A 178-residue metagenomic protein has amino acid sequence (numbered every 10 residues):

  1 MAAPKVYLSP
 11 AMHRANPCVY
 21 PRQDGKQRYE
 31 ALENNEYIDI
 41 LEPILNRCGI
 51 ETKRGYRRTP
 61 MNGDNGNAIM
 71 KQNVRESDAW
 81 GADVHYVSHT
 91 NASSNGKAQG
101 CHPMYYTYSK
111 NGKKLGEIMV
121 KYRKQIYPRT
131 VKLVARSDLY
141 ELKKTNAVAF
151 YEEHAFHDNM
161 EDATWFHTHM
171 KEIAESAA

Functional and structural regions predicted by a protein language model:
M1-Q72: Active-site histidine-acidic residue metal-binding/catalytic motifs, centered on HxH/HExxH-like signatures
P4-S9, H13-V19, D78-W80, H85-V87 (+2 more regions): Active-site-adjacent mobile loop/cap segments within catalytic or ligand-binding domains
P10, L41, L45-G49, D78-G81 (+4 more regions): Sec/Tat-exported extracytoplasmic proteins
A11, R57-P60, Y106-Y108, A155-H157: Short strand-loop junctions, especially beta-strand C-caps/beta-turns that link beta-sheets to coils or alpha-helices
H13-E30, N91-V120: A short, glycine/acidic-enriched catalytic loop
E36-I40, I44-N46, K110-I126, D162-A178: Long, well-ordered alpha-helical scaffolding segments within enzyme catalytic domains, especially pronounced
T52-R58, R129-R136: Surface-exposed patches in mature extracellular/periplasmic domains of secreted proteins
D64, A68, S77, A98-C101 (+2 more regions): Flexible, surface-exposed loop/gating regions in the mature catalytic domains of secreted/periplasmic hydrolases
